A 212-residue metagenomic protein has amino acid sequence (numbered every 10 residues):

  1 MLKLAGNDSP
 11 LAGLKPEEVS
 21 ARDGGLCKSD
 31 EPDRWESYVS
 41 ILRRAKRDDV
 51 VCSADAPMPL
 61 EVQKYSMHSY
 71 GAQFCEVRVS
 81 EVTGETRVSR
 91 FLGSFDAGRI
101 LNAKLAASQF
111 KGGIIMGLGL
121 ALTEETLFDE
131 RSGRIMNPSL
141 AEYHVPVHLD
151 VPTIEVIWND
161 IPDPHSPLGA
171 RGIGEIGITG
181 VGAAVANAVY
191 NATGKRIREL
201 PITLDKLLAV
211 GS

Functional and structural regions predicted by a protein language model:
M1-S212: C-terminal catalytic domains of large/alpha subunits in multi-subunit enzymes
